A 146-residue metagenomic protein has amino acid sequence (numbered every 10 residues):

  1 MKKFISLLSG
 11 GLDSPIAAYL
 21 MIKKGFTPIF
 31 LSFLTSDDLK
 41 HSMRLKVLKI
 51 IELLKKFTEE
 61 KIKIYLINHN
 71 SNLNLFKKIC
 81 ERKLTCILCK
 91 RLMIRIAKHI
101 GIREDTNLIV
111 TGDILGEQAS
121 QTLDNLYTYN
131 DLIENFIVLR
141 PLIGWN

Functional and structural regions predicted by a protein language model:
K2-V47: ATP-dependent adenylation/pyrophosphate-handling site
L7, L31-F33, I67-H69, T111-G112: Generic beta-strand/beta-sheet core signal
I16, S42-K49, I67, L84 (+2 more regions): Conserved active-site and cofactor/substrate-binding residues in soluble primary-metabolism enzymes
K23-G25, E59, I133-F136: Short, well-ordered coil/turn elements that cap or connect secondary structure elements
K24, I50-T58, I100, E104 (+1 more regions): Change "in soluble alpha/beta enzymes" to "in soluble alpha/beta proteins
T27, K63-Y65, I137: Conserved beta-strand segments of alpha/beta enzyme cores
I50-I79: A conserved beta-strand->alpha-helix junction
L73, K78-W145: Active-site adenylate/phosphate-handling loop in enzymes that bind or generate adenylated species
